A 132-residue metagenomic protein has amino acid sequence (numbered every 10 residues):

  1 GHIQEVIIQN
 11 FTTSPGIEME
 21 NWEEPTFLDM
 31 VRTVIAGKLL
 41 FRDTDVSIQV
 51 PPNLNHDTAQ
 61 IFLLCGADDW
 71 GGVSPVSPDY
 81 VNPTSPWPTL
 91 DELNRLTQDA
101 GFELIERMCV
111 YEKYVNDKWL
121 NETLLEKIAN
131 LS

Functional and structural regions predicted by a protein language model:
G1-S132: Auxiliary Fe-S-binding modules of radical SAM enzymes
